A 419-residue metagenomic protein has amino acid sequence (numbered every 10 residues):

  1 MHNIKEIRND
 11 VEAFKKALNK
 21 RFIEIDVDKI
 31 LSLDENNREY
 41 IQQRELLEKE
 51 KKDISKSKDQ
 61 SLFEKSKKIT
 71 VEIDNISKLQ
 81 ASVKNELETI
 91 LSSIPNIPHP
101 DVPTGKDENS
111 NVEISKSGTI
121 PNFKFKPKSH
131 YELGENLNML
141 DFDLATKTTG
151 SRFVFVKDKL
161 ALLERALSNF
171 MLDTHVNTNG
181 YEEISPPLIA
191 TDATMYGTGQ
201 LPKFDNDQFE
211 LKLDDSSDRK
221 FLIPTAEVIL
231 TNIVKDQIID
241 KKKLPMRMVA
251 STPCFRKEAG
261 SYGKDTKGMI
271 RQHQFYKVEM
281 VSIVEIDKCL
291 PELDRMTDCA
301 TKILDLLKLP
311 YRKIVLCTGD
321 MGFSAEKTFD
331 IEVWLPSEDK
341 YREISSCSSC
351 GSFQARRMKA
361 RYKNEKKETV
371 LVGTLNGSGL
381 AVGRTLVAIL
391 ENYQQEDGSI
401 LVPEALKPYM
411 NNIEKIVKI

Functional and structural regions predicted by a protein language model:
M1-P121, E135, M139: N-terminal alpha-helical targeting/anchoring segments
K116-I419: TRNA-recognition modules of translation machinery and tRNA-sensing kinases, especially anticodon-binding
